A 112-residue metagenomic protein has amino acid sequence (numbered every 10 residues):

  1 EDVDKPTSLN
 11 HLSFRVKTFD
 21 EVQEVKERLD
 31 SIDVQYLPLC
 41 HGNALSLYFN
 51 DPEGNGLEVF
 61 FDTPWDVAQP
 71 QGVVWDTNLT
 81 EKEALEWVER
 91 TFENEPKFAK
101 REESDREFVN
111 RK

Functional and structural regions predicted by a protein language model:
D2: Zn2+-dependent peptidoglycan hydrolase active-site motif and core
K5-T7, L12-G56, F61-V67, L79-R111: Vicinal oxygen chelate
Q71-T77: Polybasic, low-complexity binding patches
